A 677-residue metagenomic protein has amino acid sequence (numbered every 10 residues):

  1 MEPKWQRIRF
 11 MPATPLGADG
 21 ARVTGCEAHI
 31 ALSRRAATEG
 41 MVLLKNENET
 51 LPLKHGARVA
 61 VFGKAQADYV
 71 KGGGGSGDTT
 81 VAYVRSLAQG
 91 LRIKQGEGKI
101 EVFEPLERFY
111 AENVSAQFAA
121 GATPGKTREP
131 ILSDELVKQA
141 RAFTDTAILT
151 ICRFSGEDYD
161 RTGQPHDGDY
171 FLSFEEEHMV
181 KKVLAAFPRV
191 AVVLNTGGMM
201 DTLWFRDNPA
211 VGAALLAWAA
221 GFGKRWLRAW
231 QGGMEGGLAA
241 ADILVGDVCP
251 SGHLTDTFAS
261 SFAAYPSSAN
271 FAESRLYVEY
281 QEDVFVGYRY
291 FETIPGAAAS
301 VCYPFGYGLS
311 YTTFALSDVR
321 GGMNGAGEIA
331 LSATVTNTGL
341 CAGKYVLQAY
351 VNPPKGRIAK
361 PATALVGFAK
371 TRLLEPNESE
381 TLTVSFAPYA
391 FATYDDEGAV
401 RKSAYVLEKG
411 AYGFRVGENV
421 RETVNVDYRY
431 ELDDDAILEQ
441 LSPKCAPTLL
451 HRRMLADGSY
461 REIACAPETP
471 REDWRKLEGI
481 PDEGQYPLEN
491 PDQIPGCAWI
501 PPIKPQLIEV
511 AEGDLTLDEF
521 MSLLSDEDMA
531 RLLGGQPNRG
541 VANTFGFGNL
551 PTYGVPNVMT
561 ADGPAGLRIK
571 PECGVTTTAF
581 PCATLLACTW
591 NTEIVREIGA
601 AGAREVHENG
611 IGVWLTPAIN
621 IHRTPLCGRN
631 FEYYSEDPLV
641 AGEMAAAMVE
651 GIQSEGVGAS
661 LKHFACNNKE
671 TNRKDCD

Functional and structural regions predicted by a protein language model:
M1-E422, P443-D677: Glycoside hydrolase catalytic-domain context in secreted enzymes
E422-S442: Short beta-strand elements
